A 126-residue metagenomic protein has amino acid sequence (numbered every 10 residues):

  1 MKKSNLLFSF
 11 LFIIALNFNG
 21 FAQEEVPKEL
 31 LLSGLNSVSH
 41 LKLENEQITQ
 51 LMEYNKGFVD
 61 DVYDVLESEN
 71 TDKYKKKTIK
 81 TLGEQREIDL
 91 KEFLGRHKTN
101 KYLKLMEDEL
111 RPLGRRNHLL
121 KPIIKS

Functional and structural regions predicted by a protein language model:
M1-K28: Bacterial Sec-dependent N-terminal signal peptides
A22-S126: Charge-rich (acidic/polar
